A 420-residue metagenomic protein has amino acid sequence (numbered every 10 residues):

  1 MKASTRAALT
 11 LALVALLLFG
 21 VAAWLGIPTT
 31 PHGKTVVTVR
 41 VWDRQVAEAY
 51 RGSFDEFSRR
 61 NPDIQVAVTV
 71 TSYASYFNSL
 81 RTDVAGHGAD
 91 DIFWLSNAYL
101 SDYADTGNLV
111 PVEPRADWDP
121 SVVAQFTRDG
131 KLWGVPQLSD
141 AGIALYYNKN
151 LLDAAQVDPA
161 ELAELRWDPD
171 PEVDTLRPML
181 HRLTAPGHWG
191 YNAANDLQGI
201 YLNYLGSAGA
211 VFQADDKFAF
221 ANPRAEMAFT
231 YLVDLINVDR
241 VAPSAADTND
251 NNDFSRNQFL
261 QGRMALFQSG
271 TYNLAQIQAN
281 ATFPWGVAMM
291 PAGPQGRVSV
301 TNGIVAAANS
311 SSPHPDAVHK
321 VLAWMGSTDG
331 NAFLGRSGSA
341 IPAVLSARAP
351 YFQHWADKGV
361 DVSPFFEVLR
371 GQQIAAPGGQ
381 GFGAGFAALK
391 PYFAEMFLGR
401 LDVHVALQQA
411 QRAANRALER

Functional and structural regions predicted by a protein language model:
M1-L100, P114, P159, P294 (+4 more regions): Conserved N-terminal structural module of periplasmic/extracytoplasmic solute-binding proteins
K2-A3, G338-S346, V360-A414: C-terminal capping/gating helix-and-loop segments adjacent to ligand/active sites or protein-protein/ligand interfaces
F54, L100, G199-S207, F220 (+1 more regions): Extracytoplasmic/periplasmic substrate-binding proteins
R59, T127-G199, V211-D247, S310 (+2 more regions): Helix-loop-helix "hinge/cap" segment bordering the ligand-binding cleft or interdomain interface
R60, Q65-A67, N237-V241, Q278-S346 (+4 more regions): Extracytoplasmic/periplasmic substrate-recognition and gating elements
V70-S79, A98, W167-T175, A245-L260 (+1 more regions): Short helix-initiation/N-cap motifs at beta->coil->alpha
V84-L95, P186-H188, L260-S269, F283: Alpha-to-beta junction loops
L95-Y147, D153, D174-R177, G286-A288 (+2 more regions): Hinge/lid segment of periplasmic solute-binding proteins
